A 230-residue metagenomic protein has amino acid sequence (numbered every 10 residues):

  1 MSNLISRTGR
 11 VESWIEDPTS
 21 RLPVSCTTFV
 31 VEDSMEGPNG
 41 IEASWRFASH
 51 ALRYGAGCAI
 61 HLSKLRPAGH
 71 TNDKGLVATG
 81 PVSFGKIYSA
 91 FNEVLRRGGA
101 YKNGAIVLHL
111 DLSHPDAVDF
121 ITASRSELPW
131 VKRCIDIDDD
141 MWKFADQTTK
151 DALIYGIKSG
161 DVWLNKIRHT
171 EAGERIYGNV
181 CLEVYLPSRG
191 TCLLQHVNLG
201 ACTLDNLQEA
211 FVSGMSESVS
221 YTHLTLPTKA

Functional and structural regions predicted by a protein language model:
M1-L224: Extended catalytic cores of very large enzyme megasubunits
T225-A230: Short "domain-exit" segments at the C-terminal end of structured domains
